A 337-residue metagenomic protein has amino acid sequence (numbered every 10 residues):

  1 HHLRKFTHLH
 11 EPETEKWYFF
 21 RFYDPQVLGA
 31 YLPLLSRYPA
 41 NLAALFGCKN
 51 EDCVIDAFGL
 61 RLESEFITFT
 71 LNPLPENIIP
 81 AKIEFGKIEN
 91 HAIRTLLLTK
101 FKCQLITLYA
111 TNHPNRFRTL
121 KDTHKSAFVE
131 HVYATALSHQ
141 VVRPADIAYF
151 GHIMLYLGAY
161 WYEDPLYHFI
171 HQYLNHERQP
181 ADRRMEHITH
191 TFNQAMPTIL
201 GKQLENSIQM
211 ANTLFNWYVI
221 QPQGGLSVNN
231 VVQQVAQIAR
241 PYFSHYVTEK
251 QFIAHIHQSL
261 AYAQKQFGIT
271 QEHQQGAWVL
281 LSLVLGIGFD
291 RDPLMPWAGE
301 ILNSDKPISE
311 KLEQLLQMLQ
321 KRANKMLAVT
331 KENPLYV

Functional and structural regions predicted by a protein language model:
H1-V337: A contiguous, surface-oriented mixed alpha/beta subdomain in the mid-to-C-terminal portion of proteins that forms
